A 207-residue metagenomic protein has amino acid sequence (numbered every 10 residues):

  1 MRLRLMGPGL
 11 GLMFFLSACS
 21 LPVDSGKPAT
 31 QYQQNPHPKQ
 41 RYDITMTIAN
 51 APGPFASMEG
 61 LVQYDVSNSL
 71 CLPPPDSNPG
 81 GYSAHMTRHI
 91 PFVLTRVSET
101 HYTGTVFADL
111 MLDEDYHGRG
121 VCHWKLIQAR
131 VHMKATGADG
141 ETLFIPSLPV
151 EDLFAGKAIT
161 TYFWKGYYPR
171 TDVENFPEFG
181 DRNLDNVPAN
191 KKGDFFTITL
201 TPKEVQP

Functional and structural regions predicted by a protein language model:
M1-P8: Bacterial N-terminal signal peptides that target proteins for export
P8, N35, V93-T95: Residues embedded in well-ordered secondary-structure elements
L16-A18: C-terminal motif of bacterial Sec signal peptides marking the signal peptidase cleavage site
S20-P22: Bacterial signal peptide processing site
D24-L72: N-terminal "first-domain core" detector
G53-S147: Structured domain cores in non-transmembrane regions
T136-P207: Glycine-rich, aromatic-bearing surface loops/beta-hairpins
